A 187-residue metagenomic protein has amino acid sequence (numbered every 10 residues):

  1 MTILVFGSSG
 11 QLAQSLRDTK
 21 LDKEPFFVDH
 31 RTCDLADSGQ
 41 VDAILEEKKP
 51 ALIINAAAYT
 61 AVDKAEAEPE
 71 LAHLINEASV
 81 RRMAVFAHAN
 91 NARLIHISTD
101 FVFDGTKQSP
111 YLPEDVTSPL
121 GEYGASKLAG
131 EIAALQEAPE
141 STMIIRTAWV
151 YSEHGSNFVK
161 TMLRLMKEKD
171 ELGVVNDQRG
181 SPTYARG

Functional and structural regions predicted by a protein language model:
M1-D22: N-terminal Rossmann NAD(P)H-binding glycine-rich loop of SDR-like oxidoreductase domains
F6, V28, I53-A57, L94-T99 (+2 more regions): SDR active-site strand-loop-helix element
L21-A43: Adenosine-cofactor binding site in Rossmann-like domains, unifying the SAM/SAH pocket of S-adenosylmethionine-dependent
S38-E77, H88: NAD(P)H-binding glycine-rich loop region in Rossmannoid oxidoreductase-like domains and their noncatalytic homologs
D63-E70, G105-S109, G155-S156: Conserved catalytic-core motifs of eukaryotic protein kinase domains, centered on the activation segment
L74, S79-R82, V102-I145, W149-V150: Catalytic helix-loop patch of NAD(P)-dependent Rossmann-fold dehydrogenases
A89-A92, P139-E140: A short helix->loop->beta-strand "cap" motif at the edges of active sites that frequently abuts
I132-S181, R186-G187: NAD(P)-dependent short-chain dehydrogenase/reductase
